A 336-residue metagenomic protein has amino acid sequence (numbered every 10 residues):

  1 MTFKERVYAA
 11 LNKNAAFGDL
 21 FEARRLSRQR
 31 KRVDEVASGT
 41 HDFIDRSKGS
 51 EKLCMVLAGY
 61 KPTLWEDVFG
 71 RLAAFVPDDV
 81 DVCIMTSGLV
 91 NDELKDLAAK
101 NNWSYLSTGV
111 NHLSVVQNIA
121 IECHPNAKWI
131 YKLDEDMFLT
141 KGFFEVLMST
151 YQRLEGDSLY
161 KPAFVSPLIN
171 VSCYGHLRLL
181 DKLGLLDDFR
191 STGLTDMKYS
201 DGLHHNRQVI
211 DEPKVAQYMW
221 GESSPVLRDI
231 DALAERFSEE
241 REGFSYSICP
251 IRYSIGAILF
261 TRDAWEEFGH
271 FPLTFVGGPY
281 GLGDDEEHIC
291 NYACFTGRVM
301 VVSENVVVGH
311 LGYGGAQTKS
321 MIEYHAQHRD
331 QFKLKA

Functional and structural regions predicted by a protein language model:
F3-R71: N-proximal low-complexity "stem/linker" segments adjacent to membrane-targeting elements
A9, R25, E35, V209-A336: C-terminal catalytic/acceptor-binding lobe
K61, L106-L113, V171: Short, acidic/glycine-rich phosphate-metal binding loop used to engage nucleotide
L72-L106: Acidic donor-binding segment of Leloir-type glycosyltransferases
N118-W129: Active-site nucleotide-sugar/metal-binding loop of Leloir-type enzymes
A127-F138: Short beta-strand-to-loop acidic/aromatic patch adjacent to the donor-nucleotide binding site
G142-F164: Conserved donor-nucleotide/metal-binding helix-loop-beta segment in metal-dependent transferases, i.e., the alpha-helix
Y160-D181: Short beta-strand-to-loop element that shapes/binds the nucleotide-sugar donor at the catalytic cleft/hinge
